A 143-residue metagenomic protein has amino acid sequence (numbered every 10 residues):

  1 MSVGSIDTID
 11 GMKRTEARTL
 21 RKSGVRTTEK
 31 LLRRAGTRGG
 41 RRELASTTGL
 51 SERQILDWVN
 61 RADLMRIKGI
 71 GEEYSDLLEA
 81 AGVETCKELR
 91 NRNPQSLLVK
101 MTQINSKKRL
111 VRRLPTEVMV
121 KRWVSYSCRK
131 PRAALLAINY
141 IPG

Functional and structural regions predicted by a protein language model:
M1-G143: C-terminal extensions
